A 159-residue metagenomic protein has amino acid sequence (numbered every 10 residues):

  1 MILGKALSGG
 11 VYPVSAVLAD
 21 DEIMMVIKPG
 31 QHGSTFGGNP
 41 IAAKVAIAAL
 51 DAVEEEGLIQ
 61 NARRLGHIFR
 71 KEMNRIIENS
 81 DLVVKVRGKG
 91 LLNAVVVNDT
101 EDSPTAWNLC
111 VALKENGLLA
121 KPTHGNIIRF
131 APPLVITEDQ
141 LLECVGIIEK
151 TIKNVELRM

Functional and structural regions predicted by a protein language model:
M1-M159: Conserved N-terminal phosphate-binding loop of PLP-dependent enzymes in the Aspartate aminotransferase
